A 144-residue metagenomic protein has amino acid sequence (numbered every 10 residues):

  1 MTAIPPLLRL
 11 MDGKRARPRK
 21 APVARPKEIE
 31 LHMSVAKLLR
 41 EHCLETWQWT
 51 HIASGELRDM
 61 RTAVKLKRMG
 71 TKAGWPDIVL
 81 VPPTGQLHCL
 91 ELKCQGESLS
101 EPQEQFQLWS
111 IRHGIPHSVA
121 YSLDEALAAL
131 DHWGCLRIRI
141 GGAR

Functional and structural regions predicted by a protein language model:
M1-R144: Catalytic phosphate/metal-binding cores of nucleic-acid and nucleotide-processing enzymes, i.e., regions that mediate
